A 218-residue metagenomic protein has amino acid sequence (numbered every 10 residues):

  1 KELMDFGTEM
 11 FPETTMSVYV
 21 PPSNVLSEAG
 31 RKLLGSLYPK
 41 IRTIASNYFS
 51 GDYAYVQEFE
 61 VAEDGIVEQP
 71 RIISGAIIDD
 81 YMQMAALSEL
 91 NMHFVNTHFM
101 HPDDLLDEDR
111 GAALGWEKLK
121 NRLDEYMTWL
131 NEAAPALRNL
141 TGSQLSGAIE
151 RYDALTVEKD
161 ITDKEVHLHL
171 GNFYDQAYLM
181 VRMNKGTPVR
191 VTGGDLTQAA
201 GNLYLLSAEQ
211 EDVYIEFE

Functional and structural regions predicted by a protein language model:
K1-E63: Catalytic domains of cell-wall/extracellular-matrix polysaccharide-remodeling enzymes, centered on de-N-acetylation
E2-S17, E28-R31, V67-A148: Catalytic grooves of carbohydrate-active enzymes
P22, S46, Q69, F99-H101 (+1 more regions): Generic beta-strand/beta-sheet core signal
T43-Q57, A136-L145, A199-N202: A generic structural motif
V56-E63, A85, A154-D160: Short, surface-exposed amphipathic charged segments that create phosphate/polyanion-binding patches used for binding
S143-K185: Surface beta-strand/loop "capping" patches
M180-L196: Change to "...patches in solvent-exposed regions of secreted, membrane-anchored, or virion-exposed structural
A200-E218: C-terminal beta-strand-rich structural cap/linker in extracellular carbohydrate-active enzymes
